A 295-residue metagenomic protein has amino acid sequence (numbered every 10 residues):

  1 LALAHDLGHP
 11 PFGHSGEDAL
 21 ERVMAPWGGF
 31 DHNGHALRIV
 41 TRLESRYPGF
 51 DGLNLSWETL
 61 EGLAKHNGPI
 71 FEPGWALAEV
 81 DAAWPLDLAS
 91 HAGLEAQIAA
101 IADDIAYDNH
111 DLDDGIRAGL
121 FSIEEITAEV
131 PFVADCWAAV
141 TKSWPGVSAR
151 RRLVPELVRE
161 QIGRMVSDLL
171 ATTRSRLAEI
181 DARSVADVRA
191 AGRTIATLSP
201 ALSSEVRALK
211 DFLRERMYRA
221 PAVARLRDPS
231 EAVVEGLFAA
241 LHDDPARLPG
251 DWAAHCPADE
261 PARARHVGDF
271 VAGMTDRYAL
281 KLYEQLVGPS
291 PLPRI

Functional and structural regions predicted by a protein language model:
L1-P26, H32-N33: Aspartate-rich (DDxxD/NDxxD/DxxxD) Mg2+/diphosphate-binding motifs and their adjoining helix-loop segments
S15, F30-G34, I39-I295: Histidine-centered, transition-metal-coordinating active-site segments
